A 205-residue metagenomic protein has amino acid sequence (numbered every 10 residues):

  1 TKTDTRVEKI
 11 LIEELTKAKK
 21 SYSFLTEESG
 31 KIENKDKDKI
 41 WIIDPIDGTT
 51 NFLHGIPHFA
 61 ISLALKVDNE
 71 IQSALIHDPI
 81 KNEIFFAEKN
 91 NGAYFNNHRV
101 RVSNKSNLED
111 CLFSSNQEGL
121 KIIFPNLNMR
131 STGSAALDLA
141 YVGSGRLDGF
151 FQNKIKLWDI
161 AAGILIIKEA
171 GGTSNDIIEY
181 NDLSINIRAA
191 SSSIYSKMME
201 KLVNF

Functional and structural regions predicted by a protein language model:
T1-I46, E179, S196, E200-V203: N-terminal subdomain of lithium-sensitive/metallo-dependent phosphomonoesterases centered on the IMPase/IPPase/PAP
D4, E27-E28, D44-D47, N51 (+3 more regions): Acidic active-site catalytic centers that drive phospho-/nucleotidyl reactions and related ester hydrolyses
D4, L15, T49, D78 (+5 more regions): Residue-level signal for inorganic ion chemistry
E27, H77, N153: Conserved residues at the C-terminal ends of beta-strands
K35-Y94: DPxDG-like acidic metal-binding loop motif
F95-R99: A structural micro-motif at secondary-structure boundaries
R101-F205: An extended, acidic
